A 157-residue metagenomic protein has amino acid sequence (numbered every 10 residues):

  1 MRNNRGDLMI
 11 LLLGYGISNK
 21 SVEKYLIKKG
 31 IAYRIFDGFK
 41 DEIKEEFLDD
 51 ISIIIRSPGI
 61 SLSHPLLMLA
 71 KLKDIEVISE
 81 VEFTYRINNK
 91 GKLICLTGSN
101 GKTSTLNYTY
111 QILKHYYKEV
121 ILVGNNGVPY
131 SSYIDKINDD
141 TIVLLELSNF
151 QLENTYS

Functional and structural regions predicted by a protein language model:
R2-R5: Basic polycationic patches enriched in arginine
D7-L8, K24, E45-D49, P58-S157: Phosphate-binding loop of NTP-binding sites
I10-V22: Glycine-rich adenosine-cofactor-binding loop
L11, R34, I121: Conserved beta-strand positions in the Rossmann-like core of class I SAM-dependent methyltransferases
G16, F39, N126: Residues in the short beta-alpha loop(s) of Rossmann-like NAD(P)-binding domains
S21-K29: N-terminal Rossmann-like dinucleotide-binding module
K28-D41: NAD(P)-binding Rossmann-fold cofactor-contacting core
